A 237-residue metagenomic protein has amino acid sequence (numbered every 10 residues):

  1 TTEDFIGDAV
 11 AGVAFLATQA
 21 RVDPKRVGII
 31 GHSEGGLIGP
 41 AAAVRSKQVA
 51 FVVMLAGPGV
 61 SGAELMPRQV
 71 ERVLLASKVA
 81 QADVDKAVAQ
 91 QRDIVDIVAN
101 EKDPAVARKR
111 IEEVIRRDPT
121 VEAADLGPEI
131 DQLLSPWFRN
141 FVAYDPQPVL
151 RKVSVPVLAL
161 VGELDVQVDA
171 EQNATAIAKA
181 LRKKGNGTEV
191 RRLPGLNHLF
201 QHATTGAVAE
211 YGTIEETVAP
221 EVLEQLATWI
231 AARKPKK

Functional and structural regions predicted by a protein language model:
T1-A20: Alpha/beta-hydrolase active-site loop
R21-S33: Alpha/beta-hydrolase fold nucleophile elbow
G36-K47: Short glycine-enriched nucleophile-adjacent loop and the immediately C-terminal alpha-helix near the catalytic center
V53-K152: Accessory cap/linker subdomain of secreted extracellular hydrolases
V153, A159-V161: Short beta-strand/loop motif that positions the catalytic acidic residue of the alpha/beta-hydrolase fold
V155, V166-A180: Short alpha-helix in the alpha/beta-hydrolase fold that links the catalytic acid
L181-T205: Catalytic histidine neighborhood in serine/cysteine hydrolases with alpha/beta-hydrolase-type architecture
L196-L199, T205-K237: Catalytic active-site module of serine/aspartate enzymes centered on a nucleophile-bearing elbow/loop
